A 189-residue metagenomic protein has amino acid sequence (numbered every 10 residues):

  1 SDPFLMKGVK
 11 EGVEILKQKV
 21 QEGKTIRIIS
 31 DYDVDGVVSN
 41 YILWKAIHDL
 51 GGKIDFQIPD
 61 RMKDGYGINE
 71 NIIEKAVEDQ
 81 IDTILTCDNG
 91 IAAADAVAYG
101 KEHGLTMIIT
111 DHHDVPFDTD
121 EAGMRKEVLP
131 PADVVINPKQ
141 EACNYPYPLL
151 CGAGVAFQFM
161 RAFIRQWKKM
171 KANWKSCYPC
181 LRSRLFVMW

Functional and structural regions predicted by a protein language model:
S1-W189: Replace "Mg2+/Mn2+-dependent" with "divalent metal-dependent
